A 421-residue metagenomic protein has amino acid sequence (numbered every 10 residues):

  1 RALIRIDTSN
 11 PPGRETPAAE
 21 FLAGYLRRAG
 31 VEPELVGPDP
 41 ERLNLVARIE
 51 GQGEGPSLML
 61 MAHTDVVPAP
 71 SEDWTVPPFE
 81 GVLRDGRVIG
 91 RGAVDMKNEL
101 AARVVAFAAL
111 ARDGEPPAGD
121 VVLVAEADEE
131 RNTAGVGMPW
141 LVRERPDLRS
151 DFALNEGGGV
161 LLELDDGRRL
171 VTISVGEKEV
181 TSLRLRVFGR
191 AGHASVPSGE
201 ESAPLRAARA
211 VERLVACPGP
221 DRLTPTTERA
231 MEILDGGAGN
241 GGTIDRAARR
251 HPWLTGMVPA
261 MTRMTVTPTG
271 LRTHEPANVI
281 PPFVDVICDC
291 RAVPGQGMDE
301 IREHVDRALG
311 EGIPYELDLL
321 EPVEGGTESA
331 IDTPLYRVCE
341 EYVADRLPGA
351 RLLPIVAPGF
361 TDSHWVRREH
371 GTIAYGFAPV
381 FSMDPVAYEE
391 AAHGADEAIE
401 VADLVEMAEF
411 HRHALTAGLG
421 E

Functional and structural regions predicted by a protein language model:
R1-A93, L110-G119, C288: Acidic/His- and Gly-rich active-site-bordering loop/insert found across diverse amide/peptide-bond hydrolases
R1-T8, R27, V31, V105-R112 (+6 more regions): Sec-exported extracytoplasmic/periplasmic mature domains
S9-P11, P40, G53, T64-V67 (+4 more regions): Solvent-exposed loop/turn segments at secondary-structure junctions within structured extracellular/periplasmic domains
P11-A19, A93-M96, E200, P204 (+2 more regions): Solvent-exposed, acidic/flexible segments
M61-H63, A125, N155-E156, R186-F188 (+1 more regions): Short beta-strand segments
R84-D95, A350-L353, A395: Short pre-catalytic strand/loop immediately N-terminal to key active-site residues, enriched for Gly-Thr
V88, V94-I173: Acidic/histidine-rich catalytic neighborhood of metal-dependent amide-processing enzymes
G159-E421: Metal-dependent amide/peptide-bond hydrolase catalytic core, centered on the "pita-bread" metallohydrolase fold
